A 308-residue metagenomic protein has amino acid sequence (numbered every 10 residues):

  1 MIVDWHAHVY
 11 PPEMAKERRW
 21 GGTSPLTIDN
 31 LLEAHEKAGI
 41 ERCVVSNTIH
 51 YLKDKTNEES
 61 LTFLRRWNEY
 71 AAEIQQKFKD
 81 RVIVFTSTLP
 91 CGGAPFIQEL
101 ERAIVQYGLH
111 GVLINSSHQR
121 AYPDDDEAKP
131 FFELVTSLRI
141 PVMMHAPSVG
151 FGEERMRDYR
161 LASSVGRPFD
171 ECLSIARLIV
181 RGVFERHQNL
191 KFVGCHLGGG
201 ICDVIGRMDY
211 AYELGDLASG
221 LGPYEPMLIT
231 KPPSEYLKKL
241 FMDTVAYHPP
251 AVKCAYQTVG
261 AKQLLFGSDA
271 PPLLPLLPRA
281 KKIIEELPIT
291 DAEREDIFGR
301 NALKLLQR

Functional and structural regions predicted by a protein language model:
M1-R42, E69-Q76, Q98-R102, L190 (+4 more regions): Mid-to-C-terminal alpha-helical segments outside catalytic/metal-binding sites
V3-A7, C43-V45, I83-S87, V112-I114 (+4 more regions): Hydrophobic faces of well-ordered beta-strands that scaffold small-molecule active sites in alpha/beta enzyme cores
H8, P147-S148, G198, P271: Catalytic metal-binding/acid-base residues of hydrolase active sites
M14-R18, N57, E154-R157, V204-M208 (+2 more regions): Short aromatic-enriched loop/helix-cap "lid" or pocket-rim segments at secondary-structure transitions that line
W20-S24, S164-C172, L221-E225: A short acidic, glycine-rich active-site loop that binds or catalyzes chemistry on phosphate/adenosine moieties
W20-T23, Q119-A121, F169-E171, F241-V245: Short, flexible loop segments at the rims of nucleotide/cofactor-binding pockets, characterized by
E41, N47-G182: Active-site gating/metal-coordination segments in enzymes
Q188-E235: Aromatic-lined glycan-binding groove of carbohydrate-active enzymes
